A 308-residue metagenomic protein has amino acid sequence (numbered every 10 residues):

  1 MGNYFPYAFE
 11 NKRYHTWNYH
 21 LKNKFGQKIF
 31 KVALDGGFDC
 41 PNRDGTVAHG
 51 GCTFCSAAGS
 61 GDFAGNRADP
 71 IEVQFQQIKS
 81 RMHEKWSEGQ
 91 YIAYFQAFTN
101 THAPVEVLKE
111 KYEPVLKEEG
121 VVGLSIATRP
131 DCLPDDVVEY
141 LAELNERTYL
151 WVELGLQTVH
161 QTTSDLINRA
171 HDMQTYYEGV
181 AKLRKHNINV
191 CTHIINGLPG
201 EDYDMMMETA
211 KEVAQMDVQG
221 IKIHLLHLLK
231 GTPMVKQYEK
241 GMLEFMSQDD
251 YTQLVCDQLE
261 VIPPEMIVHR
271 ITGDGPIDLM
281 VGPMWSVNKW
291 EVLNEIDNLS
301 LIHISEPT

Functional and structural regions predicted by a protein language model:
M1-I92: N-terminal [4Fe-4S]-dependent radical SAM core
V32-L34, Y91-A93, L124-I126, L150-L154 (+3 more regions): Hydrophobic faces of well-ordered beta-strands that scaffold small-molecule active sites in alpha/beta enzyme cores
D62-D69, A97-E110, L124-H186, N196-M216 (+1 more regions): Conserved non-cysteine loop/helix-boundary elements of the Radical SAM core domain that shape
K109-E113, D202-Q219, Q248, G275-I296: Short, electropositive alpha-helical surface patch
N196-E201, Q219-F245, E265-S286: Flexible glycine/acidic-rich beta-alpha junction loops that bind and position SAM and/or redox cofactors in anaerobic
T252-T272: C-terminal accessory region of radical SAM enzymes
I302-T308: Residue-level detector of conserved catalytic or cofactor/ligand-binding positions in enzyme active sites
